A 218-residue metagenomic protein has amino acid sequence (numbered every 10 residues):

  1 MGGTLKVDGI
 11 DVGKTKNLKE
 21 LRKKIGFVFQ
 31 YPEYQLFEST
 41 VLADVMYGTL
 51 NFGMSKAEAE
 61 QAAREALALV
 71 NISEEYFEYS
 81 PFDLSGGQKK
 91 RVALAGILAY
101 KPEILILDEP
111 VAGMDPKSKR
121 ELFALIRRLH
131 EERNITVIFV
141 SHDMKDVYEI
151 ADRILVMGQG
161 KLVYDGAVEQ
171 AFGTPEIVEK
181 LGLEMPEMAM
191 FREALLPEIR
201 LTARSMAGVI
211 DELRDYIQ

Functional and structural regions predicted by a protein language model:
M1-G13, L21: Conserved ABC transporter NBD signature motif
A57-E75: Conserved ABC ATPase "signature" region
S80-L84, Q88: Conserved ABC ATPase signature
K101: Conserved catalytic motifs of ABC-family nucleotide-binding domains
L105-D108: Catalytic Walker B motif of ABC-type/P-loop ATPase nucleotide-binding domains
V147-E149: A short, surface-exposed alpha-helical micro-motif characterized by mixed small hydrophobic and charged/polar residues
